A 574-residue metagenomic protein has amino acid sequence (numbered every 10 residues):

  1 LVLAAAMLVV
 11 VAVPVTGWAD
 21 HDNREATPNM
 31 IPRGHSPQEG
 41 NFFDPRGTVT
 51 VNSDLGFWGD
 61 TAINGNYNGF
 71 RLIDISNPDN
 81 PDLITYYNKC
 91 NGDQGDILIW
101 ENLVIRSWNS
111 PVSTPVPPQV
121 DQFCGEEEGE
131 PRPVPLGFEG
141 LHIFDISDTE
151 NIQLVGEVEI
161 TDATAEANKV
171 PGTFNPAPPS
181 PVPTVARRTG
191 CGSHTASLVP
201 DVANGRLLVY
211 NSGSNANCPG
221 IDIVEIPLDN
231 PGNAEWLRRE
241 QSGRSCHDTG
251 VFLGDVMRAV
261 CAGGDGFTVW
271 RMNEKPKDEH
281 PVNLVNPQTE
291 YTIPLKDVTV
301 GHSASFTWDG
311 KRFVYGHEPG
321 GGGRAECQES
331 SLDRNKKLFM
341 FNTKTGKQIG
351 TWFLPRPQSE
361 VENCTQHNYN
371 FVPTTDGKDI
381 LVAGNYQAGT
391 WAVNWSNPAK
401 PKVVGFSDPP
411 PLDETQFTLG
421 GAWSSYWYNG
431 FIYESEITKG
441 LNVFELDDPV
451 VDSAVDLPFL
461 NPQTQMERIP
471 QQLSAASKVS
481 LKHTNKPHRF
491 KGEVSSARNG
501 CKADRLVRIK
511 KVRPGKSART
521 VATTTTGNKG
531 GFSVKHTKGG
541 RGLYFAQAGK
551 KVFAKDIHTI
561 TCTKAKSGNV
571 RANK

Functional and structural regions predicted by a protein language model:
V2-A12: Bacterial N-terminal signal peptides
L3, V134, K378, N429 (+2 more regions): Hydrophobic alpha-helical segments and their boundary regions
V10, G56, P81, F138 (+5 more regions): Hydrophobic transmembrane signal anchors and adjacent membrane-proximal interface regions, especially in viral
V15-Q472: Feature marking well-ordered beta-strand scaffolds used for ligand recognition
Q471-K574: Solvent-exposed beta-strand/loop surfaces, strongest in extracytoplasmic domains of secreted and cell-surface proteins
